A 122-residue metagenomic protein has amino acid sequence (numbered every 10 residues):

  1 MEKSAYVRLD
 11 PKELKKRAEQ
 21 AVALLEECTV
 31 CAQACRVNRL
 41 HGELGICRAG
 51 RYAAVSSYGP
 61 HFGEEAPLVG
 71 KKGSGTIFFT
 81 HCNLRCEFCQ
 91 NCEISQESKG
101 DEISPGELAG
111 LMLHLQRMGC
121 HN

Functional and structural regions predicted by a protein language model:
M1-K72: Flexible, acidic/Gly-rich N-terminal and inter-domain linker regions that tether and position cofactor-handling modules
C47-N122: Conserved Radical SAM active-site core
